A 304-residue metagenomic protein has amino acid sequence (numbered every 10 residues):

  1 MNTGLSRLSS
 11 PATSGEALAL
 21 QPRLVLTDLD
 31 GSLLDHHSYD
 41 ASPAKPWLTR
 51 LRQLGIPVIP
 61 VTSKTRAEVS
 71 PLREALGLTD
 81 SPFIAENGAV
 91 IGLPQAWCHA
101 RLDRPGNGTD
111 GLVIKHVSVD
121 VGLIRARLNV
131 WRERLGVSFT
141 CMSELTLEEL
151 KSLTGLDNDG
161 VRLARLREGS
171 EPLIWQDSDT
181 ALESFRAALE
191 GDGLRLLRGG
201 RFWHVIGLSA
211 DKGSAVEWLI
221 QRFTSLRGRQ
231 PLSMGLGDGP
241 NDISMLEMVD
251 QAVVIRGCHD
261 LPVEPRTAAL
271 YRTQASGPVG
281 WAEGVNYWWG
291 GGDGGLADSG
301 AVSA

Functional and structural regions predicted by a protein language model:
G4-L8, G15-L20, A41, F202-A304: Mg2+-dependent phosphoryl-transfer enzymes with acidic/Ser/Thr/Gly-rich catalytic loops
L18-S38, L246: Asp-based phosphoryl-transfer active-site loop
L24, P82, M234: Hydrophobic "anchor" residues on beta-strands that sit immediately upstream of conserved functional sites
S38-I56, V121, E183, A210-Q221 (+1 more regions): Short, acidic loop-to-helix structural element flanking the phosphoryl-transfer center in phosphate-processing enzymes
A41-M142: Active-site phosphate-binding/coordination module
R66-S70, L182, G213, D242-I243: Short, well-ordered alpha-helical microsegments
T79-E86, D159-V161, A252-G257: Short hydrophobic/aromatic-enriched beta-strand-loop microsegments
W131-M234: Conserved acidic, metal-coordinating active-site core of Asp-based, Mg2+-dependent phosphoryl-transfer enzymes
